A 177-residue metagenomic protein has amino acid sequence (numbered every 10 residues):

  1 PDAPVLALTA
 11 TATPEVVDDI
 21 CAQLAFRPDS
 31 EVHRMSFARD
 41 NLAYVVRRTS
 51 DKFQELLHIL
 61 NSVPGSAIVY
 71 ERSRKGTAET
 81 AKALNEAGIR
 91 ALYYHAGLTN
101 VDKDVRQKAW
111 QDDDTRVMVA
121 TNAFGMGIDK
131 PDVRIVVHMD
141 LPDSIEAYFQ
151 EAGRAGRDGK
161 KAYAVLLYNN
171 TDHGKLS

Functional and structural regions predicted by a protein language model:
P1-S177: Helicase motor core with emphasis on the C-terminal RecA-like subdomain
